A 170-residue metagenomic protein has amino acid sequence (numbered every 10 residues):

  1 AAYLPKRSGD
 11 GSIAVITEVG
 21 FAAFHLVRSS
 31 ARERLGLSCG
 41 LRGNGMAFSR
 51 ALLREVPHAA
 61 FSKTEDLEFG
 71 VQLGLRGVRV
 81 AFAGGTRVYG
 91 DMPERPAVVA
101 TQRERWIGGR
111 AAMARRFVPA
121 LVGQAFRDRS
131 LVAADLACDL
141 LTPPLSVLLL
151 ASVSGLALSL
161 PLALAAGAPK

Functional and structural regions predicted by a protein language model:
A1-F61, E104, A111, R115: Long helical/loop segments within the catalytic core of UDP-sugar-dependent glycosyltransferases, especially the large
K6, G84-V99: Active-site donor/metal-binding and catalytic loop motifs of nucleotide-sugar-dependent glycosylation enzymes
S8, R34, V71, G90-M92: Short secondary-structure boundary/hinge segments and terminal tails
L35-G36, E94-V98, Q102-K170: Basic/Trp-rich segment in TM-proximal cytosolic loops or flexible interdomain/linker regions
R50-A51, L67, T86: Structural detector for helix-capping/boundary residues
F61, G70-Y89: Catalytic donor-sugar/metal-binding loop of nucleotide-sugar-dependent glycosyltransferases
